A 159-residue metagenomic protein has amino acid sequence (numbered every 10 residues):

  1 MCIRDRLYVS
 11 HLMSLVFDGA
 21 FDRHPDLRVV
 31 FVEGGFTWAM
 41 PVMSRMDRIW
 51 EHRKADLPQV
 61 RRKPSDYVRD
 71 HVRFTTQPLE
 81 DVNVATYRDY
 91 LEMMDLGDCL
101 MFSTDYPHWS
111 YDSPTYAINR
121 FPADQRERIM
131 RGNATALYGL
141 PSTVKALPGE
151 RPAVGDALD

Functional and structural regions predicted by a protein language model:
M1-I3: Short, small-residue-biased leader/transition segments that mark boundaries at the very start of proteins
D5-S10: Short acidic-aromatic active-site loops that bind/stabilize oxyanions
M13: Aromatic/hydrophobic pocket-lining residues that form the small-molecule binding cavity in soluble enzyme cores
V16-R69: Aromatic-lined glycan-binding groove of carbohydrate-active enzymes
D18-G19, L27, W38, P58-R62 (+3 more regions): Mid-to-C-terminal alpha-helical segments outside catalytic/metal-binding sites
F31-E33, T76-P78, T104-Y106: A cross-domain feature marking catalytic cores of carbohydrate-active enzymes and several ubiquitous metabolic/repair
V68-T76: Short, basic, glycine/proline-bearing loop/turn elements
L79-N83: Membrane-interfacial catalytic/cofactor-binding modules of polytopic membrane enzymes
